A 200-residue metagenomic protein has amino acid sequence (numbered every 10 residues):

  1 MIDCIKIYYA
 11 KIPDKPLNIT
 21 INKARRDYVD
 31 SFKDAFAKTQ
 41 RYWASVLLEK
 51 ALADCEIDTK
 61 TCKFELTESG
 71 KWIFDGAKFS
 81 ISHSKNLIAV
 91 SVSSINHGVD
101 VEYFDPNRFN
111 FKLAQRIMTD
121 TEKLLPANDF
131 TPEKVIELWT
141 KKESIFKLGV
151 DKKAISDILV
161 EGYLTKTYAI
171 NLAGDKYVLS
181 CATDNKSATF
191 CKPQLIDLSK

Functional and structural regions predicted by a protein language model:
M1-K200: Core catalytic alpha/beta fold that binds nucleotide/phospho-ligands
